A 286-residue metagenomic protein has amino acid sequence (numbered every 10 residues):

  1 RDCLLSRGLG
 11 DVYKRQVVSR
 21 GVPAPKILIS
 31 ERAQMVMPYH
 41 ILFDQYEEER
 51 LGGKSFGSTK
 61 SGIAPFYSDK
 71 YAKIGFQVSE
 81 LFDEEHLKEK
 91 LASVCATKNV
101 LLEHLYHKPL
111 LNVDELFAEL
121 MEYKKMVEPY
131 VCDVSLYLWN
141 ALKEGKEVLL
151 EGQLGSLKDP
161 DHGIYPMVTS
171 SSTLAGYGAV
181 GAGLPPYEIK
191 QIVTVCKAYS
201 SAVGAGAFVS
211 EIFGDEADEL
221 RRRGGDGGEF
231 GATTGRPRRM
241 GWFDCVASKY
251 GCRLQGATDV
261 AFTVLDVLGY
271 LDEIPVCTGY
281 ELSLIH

Functional and structural regions predicted by a protein language model:
R1, R7, E47, M167: Glycine-rich phosphate/pyrophosphate-binding loop regions near the starts of catalytic domains
D2-Y13, I285-H286: Single conserved hydrophobic/aromatic residue that forms the stacking wall/gate of nucleotide- or nucleobase-binding
R15, S19: Short acidic/glycine-rich loops and adjacent helix/strand connectors that line catalytic pockets where negatively
G21-V22, E47-S58: A short alpha->loop->secondary-structure connector
V22-A24, K143: Short, well-ordered coil/turn elements that cap or connect secondary structure elements
A24-P38: Short, glycine/charge-rich beta-strand/loop segments that flank catalytic centers and engage negatively charged groups
V36-I41, E49, S58-G62, F66-D133 (+2 more regions): Catalytic core of tubulin tyrosine ligase-like
